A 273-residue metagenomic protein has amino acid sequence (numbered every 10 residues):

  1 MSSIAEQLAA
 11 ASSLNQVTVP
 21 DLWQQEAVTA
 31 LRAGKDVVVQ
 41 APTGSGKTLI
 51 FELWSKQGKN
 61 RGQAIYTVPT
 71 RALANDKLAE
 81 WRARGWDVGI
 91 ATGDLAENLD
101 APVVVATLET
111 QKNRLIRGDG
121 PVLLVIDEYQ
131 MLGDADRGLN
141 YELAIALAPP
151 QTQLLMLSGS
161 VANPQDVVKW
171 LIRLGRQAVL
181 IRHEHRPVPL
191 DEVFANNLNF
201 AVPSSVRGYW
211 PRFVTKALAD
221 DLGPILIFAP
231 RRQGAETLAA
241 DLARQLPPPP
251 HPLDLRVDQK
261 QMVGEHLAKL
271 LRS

Functional and structural regions predicted by a protein language model:
M1-Q40: Conserved pre-motif I regulatory segment
V37-Q40, I65, L155, L226-F228: Short hydrophobic/aromatic beta-strand immediately N-terminal to the Walker A/P-loop
V39, G46-K56, R137-E142: Motif I (Walker A/P-loop) of helicase-class P-loop NTPases
R61-N113, K169, V179: Conserved nucleic-acid-binding Ia/Ib motif block in the N-terminal RecA-like helicase ATPase lobe
I65-T67, A72-L78, R82-I90, Q233-S273: Conserved C-terminal RecA-like helicase domain
L73, E128-L132, N163, G234: Residues immediately C-terminal
L108-T110, I116-L155: SF2 helicase catalytic motif II
L143-L147, T152-L155, S160-P248: Conserved interdomain linker/interface between the two RecA-like ATPase lobes of SF2 helicase motors
